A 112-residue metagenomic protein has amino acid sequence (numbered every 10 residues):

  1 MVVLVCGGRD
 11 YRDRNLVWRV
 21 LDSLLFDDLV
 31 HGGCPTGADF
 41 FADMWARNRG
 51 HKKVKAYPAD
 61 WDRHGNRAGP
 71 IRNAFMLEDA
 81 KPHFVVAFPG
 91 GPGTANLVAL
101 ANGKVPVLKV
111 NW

Functional and structural regions predicted by a protein language model:
M1-V2, D10-W112: Acidic/glycine-enriched connector segments
